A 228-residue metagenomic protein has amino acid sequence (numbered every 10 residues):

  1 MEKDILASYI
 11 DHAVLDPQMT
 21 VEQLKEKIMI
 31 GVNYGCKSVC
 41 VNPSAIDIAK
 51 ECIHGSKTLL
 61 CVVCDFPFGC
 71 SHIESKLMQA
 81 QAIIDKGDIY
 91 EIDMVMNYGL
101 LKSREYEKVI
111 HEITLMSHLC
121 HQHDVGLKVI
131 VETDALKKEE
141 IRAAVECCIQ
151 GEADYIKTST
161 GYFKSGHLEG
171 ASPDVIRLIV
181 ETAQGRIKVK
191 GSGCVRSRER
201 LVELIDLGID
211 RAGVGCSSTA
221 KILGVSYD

Functional and structural regions predicted by a protein language model:
M1-E26, R177-K188, R196-D228: Alpha/beta catalytic cores of nucleotide-metabolism and tRNA/nucleoside-modifying enzymes
M1-Q81, D85-G87, A143, C147-Q150: Conserved N-terminal beta1-alpha1 strand-loop-helix module at the mouth
L6-V14, V39-V41, T58-C64, Y90-M94 (+4 more regions): Hydrophobic faces of well-ordered beta-strands that scaffold small-molecule active sites in alpha/beta enzyme cores
V21, K25, I73-L77, Y106-I110 (+4 more regions): Non-membrane alpha-helical structural segments and their capping/turn regions in soluble enzymes
P43, D47-F68, Y106-K128, T133-A135 (+2 more regions): Alpha-helix-loop-beta-strand connector modules within alpha/beta enzyme cores
K50, S71-K86, L136-C147, R177 (+3 more regions): Catalytic cores of alpha/beta
V62-F66, I73, K86-L101, Q150-L168 (+2 more regions): Glycine-rich phosphate-binding active-site loops on the catalytic face of alpha/beta enzymes
I141-V145, G151-K157, P173: Phosphate/pyrophosphate-binding betaalpha-module
